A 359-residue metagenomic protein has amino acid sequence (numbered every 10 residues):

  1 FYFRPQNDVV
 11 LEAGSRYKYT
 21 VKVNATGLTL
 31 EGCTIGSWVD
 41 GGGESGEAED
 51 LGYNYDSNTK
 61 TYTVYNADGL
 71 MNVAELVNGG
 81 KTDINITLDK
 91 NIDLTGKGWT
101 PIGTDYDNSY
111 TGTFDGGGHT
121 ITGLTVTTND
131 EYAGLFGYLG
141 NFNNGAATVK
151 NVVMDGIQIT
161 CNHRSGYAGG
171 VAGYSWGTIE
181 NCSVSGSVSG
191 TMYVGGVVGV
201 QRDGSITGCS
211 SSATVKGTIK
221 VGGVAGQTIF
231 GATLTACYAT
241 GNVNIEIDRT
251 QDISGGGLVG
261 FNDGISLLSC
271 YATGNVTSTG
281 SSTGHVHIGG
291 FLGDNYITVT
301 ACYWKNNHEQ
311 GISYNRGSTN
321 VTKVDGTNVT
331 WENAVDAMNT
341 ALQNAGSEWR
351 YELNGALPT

Functional and structural regions predicted by a protein language model:
F1-L51: Extracytoplasmic cysteine-anchoring/structural motifs
E47-T359: Surface-exposed repetitive/solenoidal architectures
